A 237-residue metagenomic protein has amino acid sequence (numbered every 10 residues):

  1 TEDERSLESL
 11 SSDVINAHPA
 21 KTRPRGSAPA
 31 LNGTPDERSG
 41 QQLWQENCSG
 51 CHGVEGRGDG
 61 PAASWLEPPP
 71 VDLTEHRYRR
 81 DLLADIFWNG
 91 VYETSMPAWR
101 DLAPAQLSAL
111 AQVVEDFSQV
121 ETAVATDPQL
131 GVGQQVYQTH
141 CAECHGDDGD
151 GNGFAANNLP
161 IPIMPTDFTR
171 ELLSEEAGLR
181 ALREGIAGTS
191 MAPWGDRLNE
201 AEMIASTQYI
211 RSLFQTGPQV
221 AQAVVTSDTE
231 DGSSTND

Functional and structural regions predicted by a protein language model:
T1-S6: N-terminal targeting signals for export/organelle localization
L7, L66-V114, N158-L213: Extracytoplasmic electron-transfer domains, predominantly the class I c-type cytochrome c fold
L7-L43, V113-V136, V220-D237: Electrostatic cytochrome c docking/interface patches
G26-A84, A156-N158, P162-I163: Ordered, small/hydrophobic-rich secondary-structure cores
G33, R57-G60, T94-R100, A105 (+4 more regions): Inter-heme linker and motif-flanking segments adjacent to c-type heme-binding CXXCH motifs in c-type cytochromes
T34-R57, D127-D150, L179, E184 (+1 more regions): Sequence/structural segment immediately N-terminal to covalent heme-attachment motifs in c-type and related
N47-C48, H52, V91, V114-E121 (+4 more regions): Sec/Tat-exported extracytoplasmic proteins
